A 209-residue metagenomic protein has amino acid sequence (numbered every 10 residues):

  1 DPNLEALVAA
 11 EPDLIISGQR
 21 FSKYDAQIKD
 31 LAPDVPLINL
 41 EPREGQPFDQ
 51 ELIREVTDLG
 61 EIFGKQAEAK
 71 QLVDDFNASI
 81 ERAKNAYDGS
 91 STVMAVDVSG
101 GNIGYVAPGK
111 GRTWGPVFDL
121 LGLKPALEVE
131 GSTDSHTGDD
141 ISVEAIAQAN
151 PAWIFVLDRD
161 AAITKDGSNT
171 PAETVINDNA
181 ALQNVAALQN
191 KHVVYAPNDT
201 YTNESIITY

Functional and structural regions predicted by a protein language model:
D1-A6, L14-I15, R20: A short, structured surface patch at a secondary-structure boundary
D1-N3, S132-I141: Short helix-initiation/N-cap motifs at beta->coil->alpha
E5-A9, A26-D30, Q50-T57, E61 (+7 more regions): Solvent-exposed, polar/charged alpha-helical surfaces in well-ordered, non-transmembrane soluble domains, broadly
E11-S17, P33, I146, N150-F155: Proline-aspartate-enriched helix->loop->beta-strand connector
L31-G101, H192, D199, N203-Y209: Extracytoplasmic substrate-binding proteins
G100-G101, D139-A145, I176-L182: Alpha-helical scaffolding within the catalytic cores of extracellular/periplasmic polymer-degrading hydrolases
V106-T137: Alpha-helical, coiled-coil/dimerization segments enriched in small aliphatic residues
A152-Y209: Structured C-terminal subdomain patch of bacterial secreted/periplasmic proteins
